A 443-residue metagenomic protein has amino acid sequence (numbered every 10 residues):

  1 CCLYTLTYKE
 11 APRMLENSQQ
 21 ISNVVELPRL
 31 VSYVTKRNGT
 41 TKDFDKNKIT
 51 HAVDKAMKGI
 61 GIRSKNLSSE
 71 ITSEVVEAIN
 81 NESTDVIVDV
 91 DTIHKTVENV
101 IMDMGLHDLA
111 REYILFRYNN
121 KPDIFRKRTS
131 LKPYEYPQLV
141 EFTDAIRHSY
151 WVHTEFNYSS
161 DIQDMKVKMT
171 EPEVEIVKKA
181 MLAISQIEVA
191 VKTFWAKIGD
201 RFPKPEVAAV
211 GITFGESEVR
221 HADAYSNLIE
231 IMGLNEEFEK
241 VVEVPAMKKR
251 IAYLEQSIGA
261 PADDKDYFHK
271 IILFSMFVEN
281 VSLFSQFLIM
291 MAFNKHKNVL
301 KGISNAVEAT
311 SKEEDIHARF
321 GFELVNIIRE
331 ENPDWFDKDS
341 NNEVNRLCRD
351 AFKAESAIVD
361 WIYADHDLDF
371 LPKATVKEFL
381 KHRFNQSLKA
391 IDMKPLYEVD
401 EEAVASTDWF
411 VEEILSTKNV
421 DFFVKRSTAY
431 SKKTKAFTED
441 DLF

Functional and structural regions predicted by a protein language model:
Y4-I124, I327, D334, K338 (+2 more regions): Long, C-terminal-biased catalytic regions of enzyme "large/alpha" subunits
D123-F443: Non-heme di-metal
